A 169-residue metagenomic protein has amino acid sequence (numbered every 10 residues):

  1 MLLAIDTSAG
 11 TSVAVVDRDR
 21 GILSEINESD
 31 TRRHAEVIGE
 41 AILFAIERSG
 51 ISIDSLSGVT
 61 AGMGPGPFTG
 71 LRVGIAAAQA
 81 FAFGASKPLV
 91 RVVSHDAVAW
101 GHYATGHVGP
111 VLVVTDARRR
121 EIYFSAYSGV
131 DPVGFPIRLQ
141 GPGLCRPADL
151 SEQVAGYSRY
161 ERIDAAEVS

Functional and structural regions predicted by a protein language model:
M1-M63: N-terminal beta-alpha supersecondary unit
R18-I22, I75-A85, G129-P132: A glycine- and small-aliphatic-rich helix-loop capping segment at beta-alpha/alpha-beta transitions that lines
G21, R33, P88-S169: Surface "functional belts" at beta-alpha junctions
S29-V37, F68, R72, A76 (+2 more regions): Residues at secondary-structure transition points
I42, A77-F81, V98-H102: Buried hydrophobic packing segments
A45-S49, G84, H102, V168-S169: Stable alpha-helical structural segments in soluble proteins, enriched in small hydrophobic residues
S49-D54, A82-V93: Phosphate-handling active-site elements
T60-L89: DPxDG-like acidic metal-binding loop motif
